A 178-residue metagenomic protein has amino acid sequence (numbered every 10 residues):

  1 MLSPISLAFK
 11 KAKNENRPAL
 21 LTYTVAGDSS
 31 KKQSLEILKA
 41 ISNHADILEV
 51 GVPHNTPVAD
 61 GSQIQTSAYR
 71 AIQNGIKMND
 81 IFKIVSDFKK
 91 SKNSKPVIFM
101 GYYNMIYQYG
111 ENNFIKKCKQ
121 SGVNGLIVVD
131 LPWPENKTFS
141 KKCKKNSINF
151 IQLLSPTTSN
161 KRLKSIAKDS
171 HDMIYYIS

Functional and structural regions predicted by a protein language model:
L2-A12, H54-T66, Q73-F88, I106-N112 (+2 more regions): Active-site-adjacent beta->alpha loops and helix N-cap segments on the catalytic face of soluble alpha/beta enzymes
L7-D28, G61-S67, K89-M100: N-terminal small/glycine-rich loop or linker at the start of catalytic domains across soluble metabolic enzymes
K10, S42, S86-K92, K119 (+1 more regions): Acidic (Asp/Glu)-rich catalytic clusters
A12-A19, N43-V58: N-terminal glycine-rich anion-binding loops that anchor highly charged ligand groups
L20-T24, L48-V50, V97-G101, L126-V128 (+2 more regions): Hydrophobic faces of well-ordered beta-strands that scaffold small-molecule active sites in alpha/beta enzyme cores
T22, I41, L48-G51, C118 (+1 more regions): Conserved, mostly hydrophobic/aromatic
V97-D130: Glycine/proline-rich, positively charged, aromatic-decorated active-site loop/lid region on the catalytic face
N160-S178: Catalytic alpha/beta core domains of metabolic enzymes, predominantly
